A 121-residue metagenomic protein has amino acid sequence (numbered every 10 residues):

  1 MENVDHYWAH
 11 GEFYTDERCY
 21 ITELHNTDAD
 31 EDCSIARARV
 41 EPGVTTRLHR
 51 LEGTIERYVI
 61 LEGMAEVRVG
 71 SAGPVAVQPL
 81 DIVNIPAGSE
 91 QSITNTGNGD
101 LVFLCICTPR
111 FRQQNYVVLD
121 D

Functional and structural regions predicted by a protein language model:
M1-C33, R47, N115-D121: A short, N-terminal "cap"/entry segment at the start of jelly-roll beta-barrel domains of the cupin/DSBH fold
E23, A36-E52: Conserved short histidine dyad/triad with adjacent acidic residue
V44, G53-T54, G73, S89-E90 (+1 more regions): A generic "binding-loop/recognition-motif" signal
R47-L48, V67-R68, I85, Q91-N98: Short beta-strand His + acidic residue motifs that chelate non-heme Fe in jelly-roll/DSBH and cupin folds
G53-A65: Glycine- and acidic-residue-biased ligand/ion/polar-headgroup-sensing regions
R57, N84, G99-N115: A short hydrophobic beta-strand segment most commonly corresponding to one strand of the jelly-roll/cupin
S71-A87: Short acidic-glycine-tyrosine-enriched beta hairpin
